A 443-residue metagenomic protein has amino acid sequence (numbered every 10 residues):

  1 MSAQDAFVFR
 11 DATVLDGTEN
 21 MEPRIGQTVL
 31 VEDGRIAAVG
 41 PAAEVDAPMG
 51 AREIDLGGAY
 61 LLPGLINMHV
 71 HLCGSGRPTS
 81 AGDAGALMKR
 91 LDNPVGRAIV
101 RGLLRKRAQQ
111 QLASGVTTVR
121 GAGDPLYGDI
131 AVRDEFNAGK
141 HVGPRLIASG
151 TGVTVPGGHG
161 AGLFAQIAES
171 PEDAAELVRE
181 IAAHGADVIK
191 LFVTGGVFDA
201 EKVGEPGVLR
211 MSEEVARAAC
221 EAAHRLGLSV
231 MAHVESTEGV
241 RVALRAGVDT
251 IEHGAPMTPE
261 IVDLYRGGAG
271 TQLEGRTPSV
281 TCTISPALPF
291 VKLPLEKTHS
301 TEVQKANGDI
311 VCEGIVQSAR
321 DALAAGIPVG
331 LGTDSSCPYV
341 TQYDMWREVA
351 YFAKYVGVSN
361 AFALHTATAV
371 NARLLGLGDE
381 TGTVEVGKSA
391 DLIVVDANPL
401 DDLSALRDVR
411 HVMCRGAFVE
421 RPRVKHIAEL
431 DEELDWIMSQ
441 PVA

Functional and structural regions predicted by a protein language model:
M1-Q27, V31-A37, A42, R90-L91 (+4 more regions): Active-site microenvironment of metallo-dependent hydrolases
Y60-E135, A246: Metal-associated gating/positioning segment near the N- to mid-region
G64-V70, V119-R120, L146-G150, I189-L191 (+4 more regions): Hydrophobic faces of well-ordered beta-strands that scaffold small-molecule active sites in alpha/beta enzyme cores
H71, D124, T151-V153, T194 (+4 more regions): Active-site beta-loop-alpha junctions enriched in small/polar residues
G74-G102, G150, T154-G162, G196-S212 (+1 more regions): Active-site gating loops and adjacent loop-to-helix segments of metal-dependent hydrolytic enzymes
R77-T79, D129, D199-K202, V240-A246 (+5 more regions): Histidine/acidic-residue-rich catalytic or RNA/ligand-binding cores of hydrolases and nuclease-related proteins
A131, E172-F192, G196-S279, P294 (+2 more regions): Histidine/acidic residue-rich metal-binding segments in metalloenzymes
R225, T301-V303, E313-N398, F418: His/Asp/Glu-enriched, well-ordered alpha-helical/loop segment that forms or immediately abuts the divalent-metal
